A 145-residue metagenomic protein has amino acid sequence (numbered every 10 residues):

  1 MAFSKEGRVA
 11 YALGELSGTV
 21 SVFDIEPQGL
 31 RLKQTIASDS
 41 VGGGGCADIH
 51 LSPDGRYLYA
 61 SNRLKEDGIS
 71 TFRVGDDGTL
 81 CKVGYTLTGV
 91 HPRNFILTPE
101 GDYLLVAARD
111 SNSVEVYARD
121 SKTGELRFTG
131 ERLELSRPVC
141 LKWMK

Functional and structural regions predicted by a protein language model:
M1-S38: Acidic, glycine-rich loop-and-beta core segments that form the ion-binding/anion-interacting portion of active sites
M1-V9, D39-G55, T86-Y103, R132-K145: Beta-rich, blade/repeat-based domains predominating in secreted/periplasmic proteins but also intracellular
S4, A12-E15, A60-L64, V106-R109: Conserved beta-strand positions in repeat-built beta-propeller and related beta-rich domains
S17-T19, K65-D67, S111-S113: Short glycine/acidic-enriched loop and turn motifs that connect beta-strands
V22-L30, T71-T79, A118-E125: Short loop/turn segments immediately following beta-strands, especially the blade-tip and inter-blade linker loops
R31-S38, C81-L87, L126-E134: Beta-propeller fold detector
S70-Y117: C-terminal hydrophobic structural anchor segments that stabilize assembly/packing rather than catalytic chemistry
R109-A118, R127-K145: Blade-level signature of beta-propeller repeat domains, shared across WD40, Kelch, NHL, RCC1 and BNR/Asp-box propellers
